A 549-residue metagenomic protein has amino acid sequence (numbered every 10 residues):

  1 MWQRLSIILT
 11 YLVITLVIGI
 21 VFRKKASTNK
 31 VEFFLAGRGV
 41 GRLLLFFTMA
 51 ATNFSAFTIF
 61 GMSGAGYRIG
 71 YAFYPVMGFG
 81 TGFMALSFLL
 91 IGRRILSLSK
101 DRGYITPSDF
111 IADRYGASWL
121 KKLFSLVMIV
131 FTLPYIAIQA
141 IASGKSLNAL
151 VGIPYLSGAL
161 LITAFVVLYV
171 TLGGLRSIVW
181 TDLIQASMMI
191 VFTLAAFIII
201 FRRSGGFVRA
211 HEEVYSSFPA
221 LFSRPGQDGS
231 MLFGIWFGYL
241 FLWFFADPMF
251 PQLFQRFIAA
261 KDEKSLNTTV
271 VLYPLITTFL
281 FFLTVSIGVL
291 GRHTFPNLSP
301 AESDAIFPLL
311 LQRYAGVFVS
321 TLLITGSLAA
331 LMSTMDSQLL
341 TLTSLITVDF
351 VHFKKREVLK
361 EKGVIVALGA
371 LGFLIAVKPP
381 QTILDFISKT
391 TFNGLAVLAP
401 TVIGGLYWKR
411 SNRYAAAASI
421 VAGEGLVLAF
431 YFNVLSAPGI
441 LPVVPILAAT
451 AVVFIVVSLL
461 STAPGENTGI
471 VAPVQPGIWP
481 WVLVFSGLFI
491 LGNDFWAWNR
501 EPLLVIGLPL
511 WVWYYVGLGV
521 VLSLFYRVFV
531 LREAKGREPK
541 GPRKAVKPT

Functional and structural regions predicted by a protein language model:
M1-P509, G519, R527-A534, G541-T549: Membrane-embedded helix-loop-helix hairpins and adjacent transmembrane boundary segments in multi-pass transporters
V512-W513: Membrane-embedded, hydrophobic transmembrane alpha-helices
L522: A short, polar/charged loop-to-alpha-helix boundary motif
